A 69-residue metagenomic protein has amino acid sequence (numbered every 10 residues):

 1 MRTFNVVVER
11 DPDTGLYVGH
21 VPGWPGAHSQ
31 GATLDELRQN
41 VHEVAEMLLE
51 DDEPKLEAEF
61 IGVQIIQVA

Functional and structural regions predicted by a protein language model:
M1-V7, D13, D35-A69: Short, charged, surface-exposed hinge/linker loops at domain edges that act as mobile lids or interdomain connectors
F4, Y17, A27-S29: Structural detector for hydrophobic anchor residues on beta-strands
E9-P22: Short aromatic-glycine-(Arg/Gly/Cys) micro-motifs in beta-strand/loop hairpins
G23-G26, K55: Generic low-complexity segments that are intrinsically disordered, proline-rich and/or Lys/Arg-biased
P25-D35: A short, exposed loop/beta-hairpin motif centered on an aromatic-Gly-Thr core
